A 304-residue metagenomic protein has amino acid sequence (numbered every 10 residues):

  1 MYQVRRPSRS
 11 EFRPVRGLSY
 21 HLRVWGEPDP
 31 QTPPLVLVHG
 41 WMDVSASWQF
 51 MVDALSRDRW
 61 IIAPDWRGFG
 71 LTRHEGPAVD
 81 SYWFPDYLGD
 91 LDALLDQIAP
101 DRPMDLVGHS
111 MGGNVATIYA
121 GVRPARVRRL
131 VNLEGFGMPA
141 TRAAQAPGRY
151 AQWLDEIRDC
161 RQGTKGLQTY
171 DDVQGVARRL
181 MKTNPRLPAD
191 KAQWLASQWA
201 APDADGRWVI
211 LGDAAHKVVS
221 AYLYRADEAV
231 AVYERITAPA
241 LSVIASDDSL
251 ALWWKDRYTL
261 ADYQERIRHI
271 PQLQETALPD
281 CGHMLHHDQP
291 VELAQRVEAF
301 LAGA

Functional and structural regions predicted by a protein language model:
M1-L35, S56-W60, S81-Y82, A99-R102 (+5 more regions): Alpha/beta-hydrolase fold catalytic core
V15-L18, R23-W25, D29, A63-G108 (+3 more regions): Active-site loop/oxyanion-hole signature of alpha/beta-hydrolase fold enzymes
G40-D43, S110: Active-site glycine-rich loops that stabilize anionic/oxyanionic intermediates across multiple enzyme folds
D101-A146: Conserved hydrolase catalytic core segment
L133-T169: A catalytic-pocket lid/entrance helix-loop region that shapes and gates access to the active site across common
T164-L223: Conserved alpha/beta-hydrolase catalytic His-Asp/Glu region
R235-C281: Conserved loop-alpha-helix segment in the C-terminal half of the alpha/beta-hydrolase fold that carries the catalytic
L278-P290: Catalytic histidine-centered segment of alpha/beta-hydrolase-like enzymes
